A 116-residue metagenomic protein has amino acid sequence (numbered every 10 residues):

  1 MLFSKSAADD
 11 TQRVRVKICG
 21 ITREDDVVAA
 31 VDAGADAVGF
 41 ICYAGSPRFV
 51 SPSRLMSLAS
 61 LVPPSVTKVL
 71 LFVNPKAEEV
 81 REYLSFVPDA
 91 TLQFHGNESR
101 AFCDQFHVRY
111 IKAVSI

Functional and structural regions predicted by a protein language model:
M1-I116: Conserved N-terminal beta1-alpha1 strand-loop-helix module at the mouth
